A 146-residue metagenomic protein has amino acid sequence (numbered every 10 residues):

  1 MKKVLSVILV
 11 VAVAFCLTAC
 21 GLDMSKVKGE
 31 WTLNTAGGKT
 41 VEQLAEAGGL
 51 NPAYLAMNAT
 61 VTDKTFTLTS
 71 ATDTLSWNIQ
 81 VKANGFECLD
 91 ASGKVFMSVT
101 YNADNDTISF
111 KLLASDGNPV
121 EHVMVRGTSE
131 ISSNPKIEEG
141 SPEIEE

Functional and structural regions predicted by a protein language model:
M1-V4, I8: Positively charged n-region of N-terminal signal peptides that target proteins for export
V11-A12: Repetitive helical segments and hydrophobic/amphipathic motifs
C16-A19: C-terminal motif of bacterial Sec signal peptides marking the signal peptidase cleavage site
G21-D23: Bacterial signal peptide processing site
S25-E46: Tryptophan-anchored aromatic micro-motifs
A36-Q43, P52-P119: Contiguous, well-ordered beta-strand patches that form the walls/edges of small beta-barrel/beta-sandwich domains
E121-V125: Edge beta-strands of extracellular beta-sandwich domains
E130-E146: Short, low-complexity, Pro/Ser/Thr/Gly-rich segments in the mature regions of secreted, periplasmic
